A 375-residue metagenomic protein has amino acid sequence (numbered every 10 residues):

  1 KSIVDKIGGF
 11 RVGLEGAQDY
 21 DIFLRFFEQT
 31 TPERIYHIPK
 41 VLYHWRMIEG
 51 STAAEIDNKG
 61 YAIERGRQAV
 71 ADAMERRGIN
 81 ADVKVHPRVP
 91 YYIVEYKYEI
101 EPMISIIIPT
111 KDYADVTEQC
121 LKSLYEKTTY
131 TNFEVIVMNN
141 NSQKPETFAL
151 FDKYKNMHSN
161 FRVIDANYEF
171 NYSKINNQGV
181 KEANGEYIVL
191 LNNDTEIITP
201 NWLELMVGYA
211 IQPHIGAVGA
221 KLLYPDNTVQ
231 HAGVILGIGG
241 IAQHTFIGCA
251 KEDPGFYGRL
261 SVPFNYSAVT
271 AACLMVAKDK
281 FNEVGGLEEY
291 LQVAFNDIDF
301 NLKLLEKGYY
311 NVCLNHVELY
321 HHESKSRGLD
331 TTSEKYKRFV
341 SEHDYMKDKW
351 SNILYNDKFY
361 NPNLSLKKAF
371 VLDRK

Functional and structural regions predicted by a protein language model:
K1-K6, E15, S173-K174, K181 (+2 more regions): A recurrent flexible, glycine/aromatic-enriched loop bordering the glycosyltransferase active site that acts as
I3, G13-V41, V70, W202-M206 (+2 more regions): A short, conserved alpha-helix in the catalytic core of glycosyltransferases
D21, M103-I107, E134, D299: Cell-envelope/extracellular polymer assembly enzymes that use nucleotide-activated donors
P32, I48, T195-I241: Conserved donor NDP-sugar-binding/catalytic core segment of glycosyltransferases
K59-I104, G216, D226, I238-N265 (+2 more regions): C-terminal, non-catalytic tails of nucleotide-sugar-dependent glycosyltransferases
K122-N132: Short, acidic, metal-binding catalytic loop of nucleotide-sugar glycosyltransferases
N139-L150, Y168, E196: A conserved acidic beta->alpha catalytic loop
I188: Short aromatic/hydrophobic "clamp" motif used to bind/position activated sugar donors
